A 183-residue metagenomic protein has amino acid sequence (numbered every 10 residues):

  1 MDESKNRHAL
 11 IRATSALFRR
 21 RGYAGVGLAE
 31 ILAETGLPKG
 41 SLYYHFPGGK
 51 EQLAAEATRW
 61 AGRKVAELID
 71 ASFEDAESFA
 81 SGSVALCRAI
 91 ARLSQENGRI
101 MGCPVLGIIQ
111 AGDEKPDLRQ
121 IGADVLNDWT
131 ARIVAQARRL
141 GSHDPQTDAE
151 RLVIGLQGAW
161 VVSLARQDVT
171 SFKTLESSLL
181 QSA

Functional and structural regions predicted by a protein language model:
M1-K5: N-terminal intrinsically disordered/low-complexity leader segments
N6-T14, I31, A57-V65, I133: Generic hydrophobic, amphipathic alpha-helix propensity
A9, L17-E56: Helix-turn-helix
I11, A54, T58, G62 (+1 more regions): Amphipathic, non-transmembrane alpha-helical scaffold segments
Y44, Q52-A55, R59, A66-L68 (+2 more regions): Acidic/histidine-enriched, beta-strand-rich ligand/metal-binding domains
A66, A85, I100, K115-L140 (+2 more regions): Amphipathic alpha-helical packing segments from all-alpha helical-bundle domains
I69-I100, A149-L152: Hydrophobic alpha-helical connector segments
M101, V105-G107, H143-S163, T174 (+1 more regions): Hydrophobic alpha-helical segments that form the core of small-molecule binding pockets and/or dimer interfaces
